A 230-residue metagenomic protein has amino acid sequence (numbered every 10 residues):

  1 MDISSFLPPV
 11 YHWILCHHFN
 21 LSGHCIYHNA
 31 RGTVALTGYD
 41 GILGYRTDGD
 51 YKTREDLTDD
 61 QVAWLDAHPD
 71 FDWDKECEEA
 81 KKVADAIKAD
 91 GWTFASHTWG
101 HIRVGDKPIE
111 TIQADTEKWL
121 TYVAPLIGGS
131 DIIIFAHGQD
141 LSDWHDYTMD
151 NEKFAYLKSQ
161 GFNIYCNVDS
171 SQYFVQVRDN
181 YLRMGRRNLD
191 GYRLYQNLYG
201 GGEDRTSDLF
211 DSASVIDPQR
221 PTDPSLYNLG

Functional and structural regions predicted by a protein language model:
M1-A86, D90, D140-L141: Active-site beta->alpha N-cap acidic-glycine motif
D2-F6, W13, R103, T116-W119 (+1 more regions): Extracytoplasmic, non-cytosolic globular domains
C25, W99-G100, Y173: Short glycine-rich, low-complexity/disordered patches
T33-A35, A95, C166: Structural detector of well-ordered beta-strand residues that form the stable sheet scaffold of enzyme domains
G38, T98, V168-D169: Residues at the C-termini of beta-strands that transition into short coil/loop
P69-W73, I102-E110: Second-shell loop/turn segments in exported
K88-I102: Aromatic- and acid-rich polysaccharide-binding/catalytic face of secreted or lumenal carbohydrate-active enzymes
A89, G105-G230: C-terminal active-site subregion of NodB/CE4 polysaccharide deacetylases
